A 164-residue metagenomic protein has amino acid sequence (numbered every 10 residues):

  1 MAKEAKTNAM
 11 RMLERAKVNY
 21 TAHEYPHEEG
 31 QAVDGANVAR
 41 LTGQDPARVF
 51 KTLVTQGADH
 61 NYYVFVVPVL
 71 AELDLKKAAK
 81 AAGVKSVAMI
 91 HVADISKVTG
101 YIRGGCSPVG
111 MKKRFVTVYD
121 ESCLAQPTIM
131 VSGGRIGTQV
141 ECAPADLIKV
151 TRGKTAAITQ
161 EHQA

Functional and structural regions predicted by a protein language model:
M1-A164: Extended, low-hydrophobicity, polar/charged segments
